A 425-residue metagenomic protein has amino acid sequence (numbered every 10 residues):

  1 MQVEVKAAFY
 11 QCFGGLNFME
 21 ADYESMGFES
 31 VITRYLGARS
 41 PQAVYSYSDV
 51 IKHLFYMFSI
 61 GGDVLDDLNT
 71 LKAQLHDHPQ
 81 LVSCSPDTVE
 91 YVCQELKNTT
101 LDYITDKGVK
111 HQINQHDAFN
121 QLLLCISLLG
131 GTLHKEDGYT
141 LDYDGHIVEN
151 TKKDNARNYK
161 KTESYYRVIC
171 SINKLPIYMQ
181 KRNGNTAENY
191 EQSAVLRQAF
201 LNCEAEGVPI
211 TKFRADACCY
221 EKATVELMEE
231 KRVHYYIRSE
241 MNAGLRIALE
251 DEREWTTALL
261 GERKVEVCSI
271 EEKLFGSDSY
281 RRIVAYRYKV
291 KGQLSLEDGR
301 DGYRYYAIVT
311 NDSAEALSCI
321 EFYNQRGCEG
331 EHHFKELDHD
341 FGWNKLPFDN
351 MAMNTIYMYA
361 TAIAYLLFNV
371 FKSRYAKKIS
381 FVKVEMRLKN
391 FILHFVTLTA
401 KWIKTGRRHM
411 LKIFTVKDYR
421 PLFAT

Functional and structural regions predicted by a protein language model:
M1, S30-R34, L71-K72, G299-R304 (+3 more regions): Short acidic (Asp/Glu) and glycine-rich catalytic loops that position anionic groups and cofactors
M1-T162, I169-N185, Q192-A205, T397-T425: Dynamic "connector" segments at or just before major functional cores
G14, D63, C84-T88, E191-A194 (+13 more regions): Generic recognition of stable, solvent-exposed alpha-helical segments in well-folded globular domains
R34-Q42, A316-N324, D340-I356, K372-E385 (+2 more regions): Short, solvent-exposed helix-loop connector elements
H53-L54, L68, S85-V89, D137-I147 (+7 more regions): Short, conserved catalytic/metal-binding motifs centered on acidic residues
T186-G244: Domain-level cores of phosphate- or acyl-group-handling catalytic modules
H234-H339: An anionic, glycine-rich sequence signature occurring as long contiguous blocks
S313, Q325-E329, D338-G342, L346 (+2 more regions): Hydrophobic alpha-helix feature that most strongly marks membrane-spanning transmembrane helices and their immediate
